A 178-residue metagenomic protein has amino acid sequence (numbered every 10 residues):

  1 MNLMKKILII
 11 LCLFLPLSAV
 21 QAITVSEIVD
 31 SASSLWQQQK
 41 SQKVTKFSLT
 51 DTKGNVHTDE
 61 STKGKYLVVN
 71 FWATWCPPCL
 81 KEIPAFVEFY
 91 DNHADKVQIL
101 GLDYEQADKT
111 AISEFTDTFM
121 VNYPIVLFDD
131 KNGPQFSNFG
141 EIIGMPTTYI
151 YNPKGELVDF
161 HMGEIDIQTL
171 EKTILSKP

Functional and structural regions predicted by a protein language model:
M1-K46: N-terminal targeting signals for export/organelle localization
K46-L67, F136-S137: A short beta-strand-turn-helix
F47, F71-W72, F115, Y123: Conserved hydrophobic/aromatic "anchor" residues that stabilize well-ordered secondary structure elements
K65-L67, F71-W75, G144: Short pre-active-site segment immediately N-terminal to redox-active cysteine/selenocysteine motifs in thiol-based
L67-V69, L100-L102, Y149: Conserved hydrophobic packing residues within short motifs/helices of P-loop NTPase cores of ABC-family ATPases
F71-E88: Conserved redox-active cysteine motifs that mediate thiol-disulfide chemistry, especially di-cysteine Cys-X(1-2)-Cys
D91-K131, M145: Conserved segment of the thioredoxin-like fold in thiol-based oxidoreductases
T118-N122, F128-L175: Thiol/disulfide oxidoreductase modules built on the thioredoxin-like
